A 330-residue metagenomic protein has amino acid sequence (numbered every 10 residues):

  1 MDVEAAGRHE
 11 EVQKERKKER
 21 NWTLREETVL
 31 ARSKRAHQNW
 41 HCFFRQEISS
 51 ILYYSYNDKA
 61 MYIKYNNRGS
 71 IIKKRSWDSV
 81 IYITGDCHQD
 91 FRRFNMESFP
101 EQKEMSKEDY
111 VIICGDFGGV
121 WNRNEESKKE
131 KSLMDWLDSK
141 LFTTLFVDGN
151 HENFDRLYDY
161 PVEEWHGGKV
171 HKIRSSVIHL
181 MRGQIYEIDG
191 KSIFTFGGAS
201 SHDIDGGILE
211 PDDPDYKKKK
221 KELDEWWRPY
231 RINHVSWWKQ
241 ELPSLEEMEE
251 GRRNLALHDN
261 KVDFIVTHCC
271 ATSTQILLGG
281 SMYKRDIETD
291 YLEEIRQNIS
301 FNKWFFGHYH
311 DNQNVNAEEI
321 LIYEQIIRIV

Functional and structural regions predicted by a protein language model:
R8-R20, R25: Intrinsically disordered, glycine-rich low-complexity segments
Y62, R75-W77, Y283, D290-N298 (+1 more regions): Binuclear metal-dependent phosphoesterase catalytic core
D78-H88, G190-A199, V266-H268, L321-E324: Active-site-proximal beta-strand elements of phosphoester/diester hydrolases
T84, Q89-I188, S281, R285-L292 (+3 more regions): Core catalytic region of metal-dependent phosphoesterases/phosphodiesterases, especially metallo-beta-lactamase-like
K191-M282: Active-site-proximal loop/helix segment associated with metal-binding centers of metalloenzymes
V262, V266-T267, S300-F301, F306: Proline-aspartate-enriched helix->loop->beta-strand connector
